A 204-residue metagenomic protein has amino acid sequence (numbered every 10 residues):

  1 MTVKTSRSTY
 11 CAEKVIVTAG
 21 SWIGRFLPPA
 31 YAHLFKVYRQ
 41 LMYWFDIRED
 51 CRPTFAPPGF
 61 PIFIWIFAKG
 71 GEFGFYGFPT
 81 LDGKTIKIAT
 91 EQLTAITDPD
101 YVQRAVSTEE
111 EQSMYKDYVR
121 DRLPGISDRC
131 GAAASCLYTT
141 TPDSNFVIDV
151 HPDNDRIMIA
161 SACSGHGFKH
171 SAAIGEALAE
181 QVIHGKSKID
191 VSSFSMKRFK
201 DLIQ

Functional and structural regions predicted by a protein language model:
M1: A conserved short coil-to-beta-strand element within the FAD-binding core of flavoproteins
K4-K14: Core beta-strand elements of the Rossmann-like FAD/NAD(P) dinucleotide-binding domain in flavoenzyme oxidoreductases
T9-Y10, S21-R156: Active-site substrate-recognition segment that forms the wall of the catalytic cavity or substrate channel
V17-T18: Redox-cofactor binding/interface segments in oxidoreductases and associated redox assembly factors
Y115-Q204: C-terminal catalytic lobe of FAD-dependent flavoproteins
